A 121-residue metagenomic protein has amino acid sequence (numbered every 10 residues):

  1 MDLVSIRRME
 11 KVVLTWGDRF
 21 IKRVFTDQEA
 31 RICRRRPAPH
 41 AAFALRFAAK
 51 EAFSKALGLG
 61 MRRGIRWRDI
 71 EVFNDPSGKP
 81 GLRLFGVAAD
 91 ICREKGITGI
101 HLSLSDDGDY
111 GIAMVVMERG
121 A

Functional and structural regions predicted by a protein language model:
M1-A121: Core catalytic alpha/beta fold that binds nucleotide/phospho-ligands
